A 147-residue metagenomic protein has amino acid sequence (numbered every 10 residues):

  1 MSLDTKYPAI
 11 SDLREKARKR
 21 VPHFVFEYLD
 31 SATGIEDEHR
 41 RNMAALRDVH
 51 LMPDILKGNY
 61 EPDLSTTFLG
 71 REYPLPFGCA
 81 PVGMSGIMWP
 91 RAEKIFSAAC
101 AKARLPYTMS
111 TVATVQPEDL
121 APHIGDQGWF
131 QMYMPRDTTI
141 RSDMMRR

Functional and structural regions predicted by a protein language model:
M1-Y73: An N-cap/entry alpha-helix motif that binds or orients negatively charged groups
P22, C79, C100: Conserved, mostly hydrophobic/aromatic
G34-D37, I87-A92, V112: A structural motif shared across PLP-dependent enzymes of the aminotransferase-like
F77-A80, Y107-M109, G128-M132: Hydrophobic faces of well-ordered beta-strands that scaffold small-molecule active sites in alpha/beta enzyme cores
P81-I87: Glycine-rich phosphate/pyrophosphate-binding beta-alpha loops
W89-P90, M109-G125, P135-M144: Active-site-adjacent beta->alpha loops and helix N-cap segments on the catalytic face of soluble alpha/beta enzymes
K94-A98, E118, R146: Alpha-helical segments flanking ligand/cofactor-binding loops in enzyme cores
